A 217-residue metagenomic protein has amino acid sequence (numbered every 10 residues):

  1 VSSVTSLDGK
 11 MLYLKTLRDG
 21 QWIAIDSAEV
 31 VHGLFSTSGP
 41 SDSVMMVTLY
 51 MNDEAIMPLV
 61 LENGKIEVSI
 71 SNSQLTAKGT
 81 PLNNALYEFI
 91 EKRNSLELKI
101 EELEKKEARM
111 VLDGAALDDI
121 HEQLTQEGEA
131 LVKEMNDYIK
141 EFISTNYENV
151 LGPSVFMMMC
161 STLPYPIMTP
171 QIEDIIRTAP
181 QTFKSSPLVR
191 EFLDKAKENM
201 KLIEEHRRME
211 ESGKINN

Functional and structural regions predicted by a protein language model:
V1-N136: A non-transmembrane, solvent-exposed segment enriched in polar/low-complexity residues
S2-S6, P40-S41, F142-V150, S154: Short, surface-exposed loop and linker segments with low hydrophobicity and enrichment for Pro/Ser/Thr
F35, Y50, Y87-F89, F142 (+3 more regions): Phenylalanine-focused residue identity feature
I100, M135, I139, P180-F183 (+1 more regions): A structural signal for well-ordered alpha-helices, especially hydrophobic packing surfaces of coiled-coils
E127-T145, P166-Q171: Amphipathic alpha-helical coiled-coil segments
S144-Y147, L151-N217: Charged, long alpha-helical assembly modules
